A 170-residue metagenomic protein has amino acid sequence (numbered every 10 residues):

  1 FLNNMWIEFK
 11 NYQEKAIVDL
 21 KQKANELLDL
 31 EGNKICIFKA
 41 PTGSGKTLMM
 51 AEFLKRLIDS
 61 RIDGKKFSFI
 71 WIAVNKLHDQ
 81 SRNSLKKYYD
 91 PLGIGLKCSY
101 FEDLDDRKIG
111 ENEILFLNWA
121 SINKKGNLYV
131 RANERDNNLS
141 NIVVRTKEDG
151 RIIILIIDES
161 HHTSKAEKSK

Functional and structural regions predicted by a protein language model:
F1-K170: RecA-like P-loop NTPase motor core of helicase/translocase proteins
